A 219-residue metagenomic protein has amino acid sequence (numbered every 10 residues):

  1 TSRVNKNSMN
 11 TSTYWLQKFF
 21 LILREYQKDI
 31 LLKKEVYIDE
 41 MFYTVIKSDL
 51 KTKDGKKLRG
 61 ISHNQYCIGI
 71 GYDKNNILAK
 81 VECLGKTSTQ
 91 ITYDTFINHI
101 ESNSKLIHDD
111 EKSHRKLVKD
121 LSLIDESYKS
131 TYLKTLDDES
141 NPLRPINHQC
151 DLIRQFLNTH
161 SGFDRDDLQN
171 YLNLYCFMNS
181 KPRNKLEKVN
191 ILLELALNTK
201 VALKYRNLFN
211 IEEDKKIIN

Functional and structural regions predicted by a protein language model:
T1-N219: Residue-level recognition of single "structural anchor" positions that define or cap local secondary structure
